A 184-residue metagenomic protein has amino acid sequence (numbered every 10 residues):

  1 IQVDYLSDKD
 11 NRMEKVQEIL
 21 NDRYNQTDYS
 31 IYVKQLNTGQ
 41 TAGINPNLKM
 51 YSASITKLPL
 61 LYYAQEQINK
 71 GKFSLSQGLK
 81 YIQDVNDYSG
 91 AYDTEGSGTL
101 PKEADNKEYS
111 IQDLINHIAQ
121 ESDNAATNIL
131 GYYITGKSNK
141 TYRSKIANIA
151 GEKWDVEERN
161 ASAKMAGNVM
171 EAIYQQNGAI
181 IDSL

Functional and structural regions predicted by a protein language model:
I1-K49: Beta-lactamase-like hydrolase cores
V3-M13, Y81-D84, Y88-S183: Active-site-adjacent helix/loop patches that line small-molecule binding or acyl-intermediate pockets
I19-R23, Y63, T141, K145 (+1 more regions): Generic non-transmembrane alpha-helical segments
Y24, I68-N69, I173-Y174: Hydrophobic residues in alpha-helical segments
Y24-N25, K72-S74, K107-I111: Extracellular/periplasmic catalytic domains that process cell-envelope and extracellular macromolecules
Q26-D28, G39, N45-N47, I55-T56 (+3 more regions): Extracytoplasmic
S30-V33, A53, H117, I129: Structural recognition of the beta-strand scaffold that forms the well-ordered cores of secreted hydrolase catalytic
G39, Y51-L79, I118: Active-site SXXK
